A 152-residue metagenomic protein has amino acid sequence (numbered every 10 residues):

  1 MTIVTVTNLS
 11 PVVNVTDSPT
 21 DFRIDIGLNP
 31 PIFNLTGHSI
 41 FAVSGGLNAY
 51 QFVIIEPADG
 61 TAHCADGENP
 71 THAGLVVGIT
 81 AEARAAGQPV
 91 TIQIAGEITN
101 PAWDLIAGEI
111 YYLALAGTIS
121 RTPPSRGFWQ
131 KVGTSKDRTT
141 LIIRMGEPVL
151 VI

Functional and structural regions predicted by a protein language model:
M1-N34, L150-I152: Viral virion structural and adsorption modules
P31-I152: Glycine-anchored, exposed beta-strand/edge motif detector
